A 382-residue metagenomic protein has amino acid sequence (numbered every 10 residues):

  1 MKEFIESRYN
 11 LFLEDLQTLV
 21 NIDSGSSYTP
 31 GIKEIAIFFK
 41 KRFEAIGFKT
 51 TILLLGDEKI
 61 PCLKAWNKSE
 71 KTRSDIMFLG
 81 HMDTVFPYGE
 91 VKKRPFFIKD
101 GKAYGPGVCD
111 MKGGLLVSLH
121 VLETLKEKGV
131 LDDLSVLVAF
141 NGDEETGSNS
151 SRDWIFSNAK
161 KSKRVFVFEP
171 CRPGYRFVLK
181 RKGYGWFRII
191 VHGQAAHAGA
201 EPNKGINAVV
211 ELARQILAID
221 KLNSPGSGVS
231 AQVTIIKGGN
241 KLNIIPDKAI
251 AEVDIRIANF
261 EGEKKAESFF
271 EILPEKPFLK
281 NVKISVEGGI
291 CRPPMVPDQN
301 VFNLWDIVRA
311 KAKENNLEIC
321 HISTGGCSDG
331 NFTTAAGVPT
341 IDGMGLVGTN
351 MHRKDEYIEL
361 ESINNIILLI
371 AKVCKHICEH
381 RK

Functional and structural regions predicted by a protein language model:
M1-P106, E127, G330: Acidic/His- and Gly-rich active-site-bordering loop/insert found across diverse amide/peptide-bond hydrolases
S7, S24, G56, P170-P173 (+2 more regions): Metal-dependent amide/peptide-bond hydrolase catalytic core, centered on the "pita-bread" metallohydrolase fold
D75-M77, A103, K163-V167, R188: Short glycine-aspartate micro-motif
M77, S135-A139, S285: A structural signal for isolated positions on well-ordered beta-strands in alpha/beta enzyme cores
L79-G80, A139-N141, F166-E169, I190-H192 (+1 more regions): Short beta-strand segments
F86, K102-L116, H197: Glycine/serine-rich anion-binding loops at beta->alpha junctions that coordinate negatively charged ligand groups
M111-K182, C378, K382: Acidic/histidine-rich catalytic neighborhood of metal-dependent amide-processing enzymes
